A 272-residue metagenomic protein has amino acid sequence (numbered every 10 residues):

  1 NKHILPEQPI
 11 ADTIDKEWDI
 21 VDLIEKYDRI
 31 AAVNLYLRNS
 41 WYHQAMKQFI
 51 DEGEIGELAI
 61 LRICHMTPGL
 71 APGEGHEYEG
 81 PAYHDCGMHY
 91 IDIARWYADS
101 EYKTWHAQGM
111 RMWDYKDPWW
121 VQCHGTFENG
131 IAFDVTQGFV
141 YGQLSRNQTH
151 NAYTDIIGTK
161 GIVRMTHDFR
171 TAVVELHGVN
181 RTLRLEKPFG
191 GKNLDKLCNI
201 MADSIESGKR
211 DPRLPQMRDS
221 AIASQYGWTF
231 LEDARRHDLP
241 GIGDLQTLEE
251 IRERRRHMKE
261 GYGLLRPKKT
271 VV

Functional and structural regions predicted by a protein language model:
N1-H3, E7-P9: Short helix/strand-capping hinge loops at secondary-structure junctions that flank key functional elements
N1-K2, Y27-I30, I131-A132: A short helix->loop->beta-strand "cap" motif at the edges of active sites that frequently abuts
L5-P6, A31-V33, R62, V135 (+1 more regions): Hydrophobic residues in well-ordered beta-strands that form the structural core
I10-P72: A contiguous active-site-proximal alpha/beta segment in oxidoreductase catalytic domains
N34-Y42, R62-H65, G69-H106, W113-W120 (+2 more regions): Mid-domain beta-loop-alpha active-site segment that forms a flexible, acidic cofactor/metal-binding surface
D85, I91-V173, P188, D195-R210 (+3 more regions): Contiguous beta-strand/loop segments that form the cofactor/metal-binding neighborhood of enzyme cores
T182-E186, S204-I222: Glycine- and charged-residue-rich phosphate/anionic-cofactor binding loop of Rossmann-like
Y226-H237: Short arginine-rich
